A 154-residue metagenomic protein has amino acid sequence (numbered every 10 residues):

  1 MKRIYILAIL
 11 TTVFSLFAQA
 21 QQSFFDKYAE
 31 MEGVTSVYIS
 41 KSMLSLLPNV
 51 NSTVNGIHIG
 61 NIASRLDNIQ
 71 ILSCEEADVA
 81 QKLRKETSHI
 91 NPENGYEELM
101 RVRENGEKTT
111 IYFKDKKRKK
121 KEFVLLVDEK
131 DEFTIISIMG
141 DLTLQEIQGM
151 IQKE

Functional and structural regions predicted by a protein language model:
M1-K27: Bacterial Sec-dependent N-terminal signal peptides
F25-D78, K82: Early exported N-terminus immediately downstream of N-terminal targeting peptides
K27-Y28, I62, E86-I90, M150: Residues that form generic nucleotide/phosphate-binding pockets
E30, E104-G106, R118-K119: Short solvent-exposed loop/turn micro-motifs enriched in small/polar/acidic residues
L47-N49, T109-F113: Short, solvent-exposed polar/charged micro-motifs at secondary-structure junctions
S64-T109: Mid-chain, structured segments of secreted extracytoplasmic proteins
Y112-D141: A short, solvent-exposed beta-edge/loop patch
T134-E154: A short, surface-exposed interaction/processing loop segment used at functional sites
